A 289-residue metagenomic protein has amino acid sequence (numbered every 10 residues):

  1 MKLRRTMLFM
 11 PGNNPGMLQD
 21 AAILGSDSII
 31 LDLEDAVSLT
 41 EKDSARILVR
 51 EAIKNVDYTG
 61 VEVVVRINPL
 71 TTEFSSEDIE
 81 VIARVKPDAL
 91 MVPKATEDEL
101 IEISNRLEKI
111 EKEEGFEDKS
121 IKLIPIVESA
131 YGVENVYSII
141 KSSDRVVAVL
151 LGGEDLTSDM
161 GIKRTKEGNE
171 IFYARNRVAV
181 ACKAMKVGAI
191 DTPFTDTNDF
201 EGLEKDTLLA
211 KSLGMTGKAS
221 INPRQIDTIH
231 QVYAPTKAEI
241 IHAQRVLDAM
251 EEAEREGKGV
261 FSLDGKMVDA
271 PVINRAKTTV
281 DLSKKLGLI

Functional and structural regions predicted by a protein language model:
M1-I289: Expand to "…catalyze enediolate/carbanion chemistry for C-C bond making/breaking, isomerization, decarboxylation
